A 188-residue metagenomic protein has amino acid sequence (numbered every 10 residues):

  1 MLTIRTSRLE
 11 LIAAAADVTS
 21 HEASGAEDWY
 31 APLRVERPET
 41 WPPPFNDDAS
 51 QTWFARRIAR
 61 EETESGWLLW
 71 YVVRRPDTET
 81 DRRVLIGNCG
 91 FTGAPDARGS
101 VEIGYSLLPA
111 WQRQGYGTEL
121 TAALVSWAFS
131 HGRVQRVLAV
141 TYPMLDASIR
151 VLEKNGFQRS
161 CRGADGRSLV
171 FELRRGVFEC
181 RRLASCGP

Functional and structural regions predicted by a protein language model:
M1-E102, L107-A110, A123-H131, Y142-M144 (+1 more regions): GNAT-family acyltransferases
G115-T118: Glycine-rich acyl-CoA binding loop
A139-I149: Conserved beta-strand-loop-alpha-helix junction that forms the acyl-donor binding cleft
L152: Conserved active-site tyrosine of GNAT-family acetyltransferases
N155: Surface-exposed, gly/pro-biased binding rims or lids
